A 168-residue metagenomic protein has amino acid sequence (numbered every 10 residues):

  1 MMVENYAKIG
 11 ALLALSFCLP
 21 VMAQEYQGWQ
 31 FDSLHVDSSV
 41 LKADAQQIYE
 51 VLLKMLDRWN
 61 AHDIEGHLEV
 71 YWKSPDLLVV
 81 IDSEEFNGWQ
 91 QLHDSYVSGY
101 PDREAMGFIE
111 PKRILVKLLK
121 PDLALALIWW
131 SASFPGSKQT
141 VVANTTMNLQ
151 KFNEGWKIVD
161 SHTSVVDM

Functional and structural regions predicted by a protein language model:
M1-G10: Bacterial N-terminal signal peptides that target proteins for export
G10-P20: Bacterial N-terminal signal peptides
A23-V70: Short, low-complexity N-terminal intrinsically disordered segments enriched in polar/charged residues
Q24-W29, V142-M168: Short beta-strand edge/turn micro-motifs at domain boundaries
M55, H67-L68, D76-L77, G88 (+3 more regions): Hydrophobic pocket/interface hotspot
D76-N87, P101-E104: A short gly/proline-enriched turn/hairpin at secondary-structure junctions
S83, I128-W130, M147, H162-T163: A mature extracytoplasmic/lumenal domain signature
Q91-P135: Surface-exposed, charged secondary-structure patches
